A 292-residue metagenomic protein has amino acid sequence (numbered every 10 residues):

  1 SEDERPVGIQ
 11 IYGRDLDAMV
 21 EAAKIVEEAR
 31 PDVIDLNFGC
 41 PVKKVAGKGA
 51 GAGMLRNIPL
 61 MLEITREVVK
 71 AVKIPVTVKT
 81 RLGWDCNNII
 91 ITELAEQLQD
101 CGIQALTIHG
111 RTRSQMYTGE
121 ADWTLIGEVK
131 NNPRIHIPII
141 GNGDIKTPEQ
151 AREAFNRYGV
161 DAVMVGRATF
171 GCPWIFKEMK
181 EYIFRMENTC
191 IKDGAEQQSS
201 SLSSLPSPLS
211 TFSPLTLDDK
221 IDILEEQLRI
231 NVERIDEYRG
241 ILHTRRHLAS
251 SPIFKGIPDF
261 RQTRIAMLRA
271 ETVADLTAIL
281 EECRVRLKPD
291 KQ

Functional and structural regions predicted by a protein language model:
S1-D32: Glycine-rich, positively charged N-terminal anion/phosphate-binding segment
E4-G8, G49, R264: Short, solvent-exposed beta-strand edge segments and adjacent coil->beta transition regions
R5-L16, P75-D85, I140-G141: Conserved strand-turn element in the central/C-terminal portion of the radical SAM core barrel that lines
I11, G53, N57, K79 (+3 more regions): Glycine- and other small-residue-rich loops at beta-strand/loop junctions that grip anionic moieties
L16, V42, A52-M54, C86 (+3 more regions): Short, flexible micro-motifs
V20-A50, P59-I137: Alpha/beta enzyme core
A71-K73, N87-A105, Y117, T124 (+3 more regions): Alpha/beta catalytic cores of nucleotide-metabolism and tRNA/nucleoside-modifying enzymes
